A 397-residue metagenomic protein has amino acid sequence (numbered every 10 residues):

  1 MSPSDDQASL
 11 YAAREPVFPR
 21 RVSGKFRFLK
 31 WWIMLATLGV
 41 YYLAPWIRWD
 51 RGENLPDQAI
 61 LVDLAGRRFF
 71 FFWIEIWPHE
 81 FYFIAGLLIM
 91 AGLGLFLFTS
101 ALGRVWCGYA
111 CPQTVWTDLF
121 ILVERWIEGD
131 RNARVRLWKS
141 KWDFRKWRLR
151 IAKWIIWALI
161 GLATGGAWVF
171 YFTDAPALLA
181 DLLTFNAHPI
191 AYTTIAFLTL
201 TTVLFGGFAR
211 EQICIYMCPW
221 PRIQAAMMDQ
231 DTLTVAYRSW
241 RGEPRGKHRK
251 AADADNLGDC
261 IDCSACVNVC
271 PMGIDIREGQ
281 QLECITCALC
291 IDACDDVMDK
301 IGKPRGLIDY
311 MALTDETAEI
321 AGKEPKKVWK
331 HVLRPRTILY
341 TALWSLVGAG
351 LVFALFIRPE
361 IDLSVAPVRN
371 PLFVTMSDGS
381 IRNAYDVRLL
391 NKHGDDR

Functional and structural regions predicted by a protein language model:
M1-P244, I291, P304, I308-S345: Membrane-embedded alpha-helical bundles of multi-pass integral membrane proteins
L61, R68-F70, E75, R104 (+10 more regions): Residue-level preference for alpha-helix termini and adjacent loops
T99-T114, F205-P221, R249-M298: Cysteine-centered iron-sulfur cluster-binding motifs in ferredoxin-type domains/subunits of redox enzymes
R131-R145, V235-V269, Y385-R397: Acidic, Ser/Thr-rich low-complexity segments on the non-lumenal side of membrane proteins
A265-P304, T314-D362, N391-G394: Long hydrophobic segments that form regular secondary structure
G350-R397: Long beta-sheet-rich domains in secretory-pathway and surface-associated proteins
